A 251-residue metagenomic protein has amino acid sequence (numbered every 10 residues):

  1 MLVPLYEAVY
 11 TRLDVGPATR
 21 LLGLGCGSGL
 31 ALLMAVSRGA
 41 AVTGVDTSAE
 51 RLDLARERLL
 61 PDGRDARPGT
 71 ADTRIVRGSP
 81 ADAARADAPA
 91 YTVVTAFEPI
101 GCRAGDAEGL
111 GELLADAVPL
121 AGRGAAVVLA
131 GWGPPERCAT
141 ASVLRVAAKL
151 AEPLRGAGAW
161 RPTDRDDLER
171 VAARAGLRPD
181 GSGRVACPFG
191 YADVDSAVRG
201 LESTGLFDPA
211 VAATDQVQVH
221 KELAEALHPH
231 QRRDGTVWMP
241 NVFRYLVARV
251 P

Functional and structural regions predicted by a protein language model:
M1-T19: Conserved alpha-helix/loop element of class I SAM-dependent methyltransferases that forms part of the SAM/SAH-binding
R20-L22, S28-A83: Class I SAM-dependent methyltransferase SAM/SAH-binding core
S28, E169-P251: Conserved Class I S-adenosyl-L-methionine
A35, D116-A117: Class I S-adenosylmethionine-dependent transferase superfamily signal
A81-V94: A short acidic, Gly/Pro-enriched loop at the edge of an enzyme's catalytic core that lines a small-molecule cofactor
A96-I100, A130: Residues lining the SAM
C102-D116: A short, conserved alpha-helix within the catalytic core of class I
G111-E112, V118, G122-G190: Conserved catalytic/acceptor-binding region of the Class I
